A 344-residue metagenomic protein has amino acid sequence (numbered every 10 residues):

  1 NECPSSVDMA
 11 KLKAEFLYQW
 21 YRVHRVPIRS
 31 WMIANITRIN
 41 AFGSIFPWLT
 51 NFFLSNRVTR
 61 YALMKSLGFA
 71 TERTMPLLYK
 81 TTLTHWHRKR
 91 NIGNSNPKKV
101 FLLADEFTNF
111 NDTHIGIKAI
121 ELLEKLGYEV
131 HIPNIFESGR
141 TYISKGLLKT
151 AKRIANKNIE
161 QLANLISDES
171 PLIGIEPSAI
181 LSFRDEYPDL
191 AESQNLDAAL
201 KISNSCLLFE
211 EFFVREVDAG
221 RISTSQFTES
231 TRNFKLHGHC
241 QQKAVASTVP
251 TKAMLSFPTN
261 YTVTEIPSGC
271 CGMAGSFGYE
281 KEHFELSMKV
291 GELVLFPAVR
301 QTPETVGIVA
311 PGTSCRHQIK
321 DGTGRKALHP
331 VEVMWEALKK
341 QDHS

Functional and structural regions predicted by a protein language model:
C3-V7: Long amphipathic alpha-helical segments
M9-S344: Iron-sulfur cluster-binding electron-transfer modules in prokaryotic oxidoreductases
